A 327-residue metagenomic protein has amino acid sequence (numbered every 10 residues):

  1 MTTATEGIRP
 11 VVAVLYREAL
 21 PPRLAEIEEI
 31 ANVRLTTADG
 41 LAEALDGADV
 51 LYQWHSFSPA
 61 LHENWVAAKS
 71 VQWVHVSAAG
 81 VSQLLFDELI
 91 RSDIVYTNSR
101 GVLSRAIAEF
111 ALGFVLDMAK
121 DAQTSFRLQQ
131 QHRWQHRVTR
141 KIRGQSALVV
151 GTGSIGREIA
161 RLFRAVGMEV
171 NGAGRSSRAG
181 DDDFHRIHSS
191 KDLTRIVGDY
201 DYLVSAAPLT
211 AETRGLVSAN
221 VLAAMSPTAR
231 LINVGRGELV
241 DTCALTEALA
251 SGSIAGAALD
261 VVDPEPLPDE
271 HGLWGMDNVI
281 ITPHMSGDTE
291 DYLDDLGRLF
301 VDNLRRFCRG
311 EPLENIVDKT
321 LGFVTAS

Functional and structural regions predicted by a protein language model:
M1-A60, C308, V324-S327: N-terminal glycine-/charge-rich "phosphate-binding" loop or analogous flexible N-terminal tail
A44-D46, W65-A68, I142, R195-G198 (+2 more regions): A short, aliphatic-rich alpha-helical micro-motif
D49-F126, R140: Phosphate/diphosphate ligand-binding glycine-rich loop within oxidoreductases
Y96, T228, V234-S327: Rossmann-like dinucleotide-binding domain for NAD(H)/NADP(H)
A108-T124, A165-M168, R298-F307, E311: Oxidoreductase and adenylate-handling cofactor-binding alpha/beta cores
S125-E158, R186, L321: Glycine-rich NAD(P)-binding loop of Rossmann-like domains
A165-D183: NAD(P)-binding Rossmann-fold cofactor-contacting core
S177-G272: Rossmann-like adenosine-cofactor binding region
